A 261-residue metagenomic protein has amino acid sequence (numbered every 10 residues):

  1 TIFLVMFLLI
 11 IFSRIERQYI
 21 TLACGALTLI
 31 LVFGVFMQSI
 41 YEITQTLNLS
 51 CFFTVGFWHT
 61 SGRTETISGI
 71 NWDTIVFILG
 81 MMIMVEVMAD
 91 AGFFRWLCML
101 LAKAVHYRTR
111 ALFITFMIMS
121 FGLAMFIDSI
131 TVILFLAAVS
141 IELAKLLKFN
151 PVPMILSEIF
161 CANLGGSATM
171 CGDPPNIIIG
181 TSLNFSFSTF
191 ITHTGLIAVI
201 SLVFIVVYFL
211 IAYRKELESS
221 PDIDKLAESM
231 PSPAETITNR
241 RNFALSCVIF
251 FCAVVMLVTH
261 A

Functional and structural regions predicted by a protein language model:
T1-F7, R14-F57, N71-I83, N242-A253 (+1 more regions): Hydrophobic mid-bilayer segments of alpha-helices in multi-pass membrane transport proteins, especially secondary
L8-I15, E86, M119-D128, I159-C171 (+1 more regions): Transmembrane alpha-helix interface/packing and boundary motifs in multi-pass membrane proteins, characterized by
R14-I15, F33-T44, D90, F94 (+4 more regions): Transmembrane helix-loop junctions in multipass membrane proteins, especially transporters and channels
Y19-A23, I75-V76, R110-I118, V132 (+5 more regions): Hydrophobic alpha-helical transmembrane segments
C24, T28, S120, G165 (+4 more regions): Alpha-helical transmembrane segments of multipass membrane proteins
S50-F149: Membrane-embedded alpha-helical segments and adjacent helix-loop junctions characteristic of multi-pass solute
A124-F135, P151-S188, H193, I205-L210: Alpha-helical transmembrane segments and, especially, the helix-loop junctions at the ends of these helices
L146-V152, L156, A168-T169, S188-T238 (+1 more regions): Juxtamembrane and boundary regions of transmembrane helices in multi-pass small-molecule transporters and channels
